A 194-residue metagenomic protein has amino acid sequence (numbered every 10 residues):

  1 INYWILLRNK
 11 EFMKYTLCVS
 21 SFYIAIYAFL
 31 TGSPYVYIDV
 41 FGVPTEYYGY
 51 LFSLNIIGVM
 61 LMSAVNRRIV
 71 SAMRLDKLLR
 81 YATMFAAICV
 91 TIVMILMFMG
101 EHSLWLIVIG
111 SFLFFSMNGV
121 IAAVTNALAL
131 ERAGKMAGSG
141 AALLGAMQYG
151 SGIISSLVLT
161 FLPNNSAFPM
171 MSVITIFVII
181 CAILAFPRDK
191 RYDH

Functional and structural regions predicted by a protein language model:
I1-T16: Juxtamembrane intracellular "pre-TM" segments in multi-pass secondary transporters
C18-L30, I38, N118: Conserved extracellular-gate-facing transmembrane-helix segments in secondary transporters
T31-E46: Short amphipathic helix-loop junctions that connect adjacent transmembrane helices in Major Facilitator Superfamily/SLC
T45-S53, A141-A142: Small-residue hotspots at the loop-to-helix junctions and early N-terminal turns of transmembrane alpha-helices
M62-K77: Helix-to-loop junctions at the C-terminal end of transmembrane segments in multipass secondary transporters
K77-V124: C-terminal transmembrane helical hairpin of 12-TM major facilitator-type secondary transporters
F115, N126-F168, V173-I174: A late C-terminal transmembrane helix in Major Facilitator Superfamily
T175-H194: Multi-pass alpha-helical transporter architecture, strongest for 12-TM Major Facilitator/SLC carriers used
